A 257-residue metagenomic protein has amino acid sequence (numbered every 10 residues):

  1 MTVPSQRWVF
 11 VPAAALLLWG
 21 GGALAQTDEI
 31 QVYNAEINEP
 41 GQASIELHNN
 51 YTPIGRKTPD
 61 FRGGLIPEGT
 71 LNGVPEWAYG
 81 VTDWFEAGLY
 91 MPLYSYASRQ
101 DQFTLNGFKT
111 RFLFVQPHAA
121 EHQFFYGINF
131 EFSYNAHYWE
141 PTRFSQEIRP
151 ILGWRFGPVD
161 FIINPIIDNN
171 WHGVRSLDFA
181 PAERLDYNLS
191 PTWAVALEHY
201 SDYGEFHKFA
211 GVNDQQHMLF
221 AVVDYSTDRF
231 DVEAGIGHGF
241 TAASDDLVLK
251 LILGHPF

Functional and structural regions predicted by a protein language model:
M1-V11: Bacterial N-terminal signal peptides that target proteins for export
V3-P4, A15, N135, L189: Acidic, low-complexity intrinsically disordered regions
P12-A14, L18: Hydrophobic helical h-region of N-terminal Sec-dependent signal peptides in bacterial secretory/periplasmic proteins
G20-G22: N-terminal signal peptide c-region/cleavage motif recognized by signal peptidases
L24-G254: Transmembrane beta-barrel domains of Gram-negative outer membranes and organellar outer membranes
